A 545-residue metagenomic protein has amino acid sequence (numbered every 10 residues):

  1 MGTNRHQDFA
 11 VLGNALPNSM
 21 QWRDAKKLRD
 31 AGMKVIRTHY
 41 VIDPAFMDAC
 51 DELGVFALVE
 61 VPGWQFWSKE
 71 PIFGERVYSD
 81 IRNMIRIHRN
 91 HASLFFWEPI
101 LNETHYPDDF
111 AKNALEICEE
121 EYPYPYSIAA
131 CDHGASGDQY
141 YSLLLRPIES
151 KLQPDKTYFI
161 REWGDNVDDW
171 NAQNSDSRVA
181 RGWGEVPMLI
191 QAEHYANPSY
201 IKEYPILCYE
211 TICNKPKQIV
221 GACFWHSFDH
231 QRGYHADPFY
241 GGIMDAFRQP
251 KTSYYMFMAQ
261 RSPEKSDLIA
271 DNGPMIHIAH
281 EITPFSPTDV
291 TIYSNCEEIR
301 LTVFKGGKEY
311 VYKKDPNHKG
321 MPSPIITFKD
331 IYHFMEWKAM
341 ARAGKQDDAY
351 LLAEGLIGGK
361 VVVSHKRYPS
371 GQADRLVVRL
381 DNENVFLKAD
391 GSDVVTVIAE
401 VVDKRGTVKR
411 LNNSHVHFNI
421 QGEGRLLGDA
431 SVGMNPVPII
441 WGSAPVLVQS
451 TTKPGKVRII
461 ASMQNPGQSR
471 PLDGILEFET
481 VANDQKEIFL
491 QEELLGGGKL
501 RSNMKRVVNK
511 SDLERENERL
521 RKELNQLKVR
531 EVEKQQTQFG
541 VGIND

Functional and structural regions predicted by a protein language model:
M1-D30, D48: N-terminal carbohydrate-binding accessory modules
W22-K27, V35-S253, D271-A279: Substrate-binding/catalytic cleft of secreted carbohydrate-active enzymes, primarily glycoside hydrolases
C223-P284, D289-V377, V408-K409: Catalytic cores of secreted or luminal carbohydrate-active enzymes
H280-S286, V385-V395: Short, solvent-exposed loop/linker segments at the N-terminal edge of repeated beta-sheet extracellular domains
I292-S294, S392-R410, V416, R458-A461: Beta-strand-rich structural segments
K313-I331, R379, N384, G422-W441: Low-complexity "stalk/linker" and mucin-like segments enriched in Ser/Thr/Pro/Ala/Gly
K360-S370, Q468-V481: Edge beta-strands of extracellular beta-sandwich domains
R367-D390, T480-V508: Low-complexity, Pro/Ser/Thr- and charge-rich linker/hinge segments at domain boundaries
